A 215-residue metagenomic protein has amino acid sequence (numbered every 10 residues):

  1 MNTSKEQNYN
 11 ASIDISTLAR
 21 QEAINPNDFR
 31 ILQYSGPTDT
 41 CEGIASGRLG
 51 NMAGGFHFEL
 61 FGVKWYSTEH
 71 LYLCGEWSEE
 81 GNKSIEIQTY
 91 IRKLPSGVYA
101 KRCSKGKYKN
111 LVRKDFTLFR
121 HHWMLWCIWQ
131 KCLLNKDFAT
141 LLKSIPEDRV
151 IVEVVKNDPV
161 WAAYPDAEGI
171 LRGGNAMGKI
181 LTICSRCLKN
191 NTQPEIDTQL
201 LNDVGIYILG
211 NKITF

Functional and structural regions predicted by a protein language model:
N2-F215: Charged, low-complexity intrinsically disordered segments
